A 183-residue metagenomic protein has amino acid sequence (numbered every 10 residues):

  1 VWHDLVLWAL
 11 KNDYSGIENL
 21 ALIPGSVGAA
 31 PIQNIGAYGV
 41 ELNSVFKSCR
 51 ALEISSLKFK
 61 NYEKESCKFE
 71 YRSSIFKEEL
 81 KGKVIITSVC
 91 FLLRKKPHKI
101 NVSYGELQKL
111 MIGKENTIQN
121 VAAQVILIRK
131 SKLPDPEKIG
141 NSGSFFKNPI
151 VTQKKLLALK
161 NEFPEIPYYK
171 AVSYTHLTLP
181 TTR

Functional and structural regions predicted by a protein language model:
V1-V45, C49, E53-S55: Anion-binding (especially nucleotide phosphate/pyrophosphate-binding) glycine-rich loop and adjoining beta-alpha core
D4-L22, S66, N120-P134: Short, hydrophobic/aliphatic alpha-helical segments
I32-K64, K68-E70, E79-L93: Structural signature of FAD isoalloxazine-binding scaffolds in flavoprotein oxidoreductases
Q33-G36, C67-E79, Q124-L133, K170: Glycine-rich, charged/polar anion/phosphate-binding loops that engage phosphate groups from diverse ligands
Y62, V102-S103, Q108-A123: Acidic-enriched catalytic cores of C-N bond-cleaving enzymes acting on peptides and small amides
G82, I86-S88, L93, P97-M111: A conserved active-site cap/scaffold subdomain adjacent to cofactor or substrate pockets
K114-L157: Oxyanion-binding "anion nests"
T175-T181: Conserved small/polar residues in nucleotide/adenosyl-binding loops
